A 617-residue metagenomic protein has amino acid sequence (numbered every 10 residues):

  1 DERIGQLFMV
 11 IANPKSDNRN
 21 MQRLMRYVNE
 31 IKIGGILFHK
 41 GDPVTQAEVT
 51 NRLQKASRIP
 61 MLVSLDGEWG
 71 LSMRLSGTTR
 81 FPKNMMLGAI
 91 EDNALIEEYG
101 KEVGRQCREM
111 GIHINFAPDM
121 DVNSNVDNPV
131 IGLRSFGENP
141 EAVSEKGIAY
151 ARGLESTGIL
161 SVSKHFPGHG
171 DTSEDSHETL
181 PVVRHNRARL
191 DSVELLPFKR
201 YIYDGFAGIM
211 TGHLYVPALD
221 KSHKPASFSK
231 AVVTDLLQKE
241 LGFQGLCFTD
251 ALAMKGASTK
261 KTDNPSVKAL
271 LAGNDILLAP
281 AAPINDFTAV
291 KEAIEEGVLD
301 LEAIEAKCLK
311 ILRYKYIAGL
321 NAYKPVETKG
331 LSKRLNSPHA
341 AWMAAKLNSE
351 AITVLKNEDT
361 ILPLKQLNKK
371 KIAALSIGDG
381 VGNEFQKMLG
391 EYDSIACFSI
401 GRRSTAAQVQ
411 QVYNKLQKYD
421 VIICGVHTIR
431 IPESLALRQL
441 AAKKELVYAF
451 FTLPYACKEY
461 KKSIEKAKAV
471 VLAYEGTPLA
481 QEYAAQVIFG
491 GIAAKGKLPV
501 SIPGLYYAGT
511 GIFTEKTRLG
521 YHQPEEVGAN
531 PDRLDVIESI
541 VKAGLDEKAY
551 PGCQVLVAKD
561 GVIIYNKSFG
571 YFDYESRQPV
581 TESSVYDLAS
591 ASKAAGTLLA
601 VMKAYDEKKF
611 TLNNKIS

Functional and structural regions predicted by a protein language model:
D1-R80, Y419, C424, K444: N-terminal hydrophobic targeting/anchoring segments and the immediately downstream early-domain regions of hydrolases
D1-Y27, K239, K260-N530: Preference for extracellular/luminal or secreted protein segments
A12-D17, V63-M73, H113-N123, S163-H169 (+4 more regions): Short glycine-enriched loops at secondary-structure junctions
I36, V44-M61, L71-M73, E138-A303 (+1 more regions): Second-shell residues forming the walls of enzyme active-site clefts
P43-P60, E91-G111, L299, I304-L309 (+2 more regions): Active-site-adjacent structural elements in enzyme catalytic domains
E526-L588, K609-N614: Short, conserved catalytic-motif segment at the N-terminal edge
S617: Short helix- or helix-capping micro-motifs that position conserved polar/aromatic residues at function-defining sites
